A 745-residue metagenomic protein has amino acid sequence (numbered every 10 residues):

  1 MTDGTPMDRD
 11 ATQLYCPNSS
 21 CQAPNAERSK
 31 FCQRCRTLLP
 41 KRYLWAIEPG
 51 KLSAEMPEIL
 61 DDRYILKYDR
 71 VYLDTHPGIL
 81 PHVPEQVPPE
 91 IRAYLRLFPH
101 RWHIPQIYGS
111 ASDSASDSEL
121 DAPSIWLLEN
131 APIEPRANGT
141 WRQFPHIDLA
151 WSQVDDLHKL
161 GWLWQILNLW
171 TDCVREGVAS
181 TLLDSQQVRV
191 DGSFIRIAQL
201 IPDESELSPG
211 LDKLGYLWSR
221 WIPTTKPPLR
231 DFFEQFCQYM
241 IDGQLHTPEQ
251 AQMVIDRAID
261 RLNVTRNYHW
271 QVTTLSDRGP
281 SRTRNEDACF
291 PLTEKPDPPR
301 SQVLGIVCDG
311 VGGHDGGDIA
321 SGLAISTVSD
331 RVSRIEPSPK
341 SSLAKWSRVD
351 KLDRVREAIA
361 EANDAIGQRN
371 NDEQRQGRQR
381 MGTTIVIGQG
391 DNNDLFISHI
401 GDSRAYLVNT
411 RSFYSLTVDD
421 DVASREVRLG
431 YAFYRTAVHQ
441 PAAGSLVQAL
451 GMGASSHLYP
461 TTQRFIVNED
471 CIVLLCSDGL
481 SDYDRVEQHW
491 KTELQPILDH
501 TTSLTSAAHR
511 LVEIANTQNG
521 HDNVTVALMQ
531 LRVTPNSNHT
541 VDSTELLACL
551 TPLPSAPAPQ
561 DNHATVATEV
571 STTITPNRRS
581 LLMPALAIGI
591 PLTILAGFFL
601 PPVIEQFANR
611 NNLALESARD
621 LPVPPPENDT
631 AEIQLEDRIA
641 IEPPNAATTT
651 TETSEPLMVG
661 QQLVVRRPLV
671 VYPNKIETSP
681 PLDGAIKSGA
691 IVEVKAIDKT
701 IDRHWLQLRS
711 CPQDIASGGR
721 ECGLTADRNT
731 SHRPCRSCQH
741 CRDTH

Functional and structural regions predicted by a protein language model:
T2-D8: Non-catalytic signal-transmission and effector/linker regions of two-component phosphorelay proteins
P6, Q13, E27-L39, L66 (+5 more regions): PP2C/PPM-type serine/threonine phosphatase catalytic domain
S19-C21, C35: Short Cys/His-rich metal-coordination motifs, predominantly Zn2+-binding knuckles/fingers
Q22, A46-S53: N-terminal sensory and localization modules of signal-transduction and trafficking proteins
S208, D212, W221-I222: Long, charge-rich alpha-helical interaction segments
Y483, Y672-K675, I701-Q707: Short, Lys/Arg- and Gly-enriched loop/turn segments at beta-strand edges
A640, L682-R736: SH3/SH3-like beta-barrel superfamily modules
